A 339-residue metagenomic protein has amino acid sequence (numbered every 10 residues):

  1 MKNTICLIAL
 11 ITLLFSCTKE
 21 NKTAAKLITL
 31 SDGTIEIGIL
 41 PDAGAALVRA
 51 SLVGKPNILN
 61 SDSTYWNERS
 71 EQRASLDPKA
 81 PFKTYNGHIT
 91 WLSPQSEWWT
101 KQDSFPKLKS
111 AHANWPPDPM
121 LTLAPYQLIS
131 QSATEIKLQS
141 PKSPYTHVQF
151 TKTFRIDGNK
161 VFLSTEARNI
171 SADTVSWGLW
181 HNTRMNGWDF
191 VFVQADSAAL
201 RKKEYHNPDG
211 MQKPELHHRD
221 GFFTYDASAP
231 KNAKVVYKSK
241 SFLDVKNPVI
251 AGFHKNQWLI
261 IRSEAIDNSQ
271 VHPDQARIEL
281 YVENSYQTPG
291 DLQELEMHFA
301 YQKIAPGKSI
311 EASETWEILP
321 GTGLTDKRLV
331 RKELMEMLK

Functional and structural regions predicted by a protein language model:
K2-I8: Sec-dependent signal peptide recognition, specifically the positively charged N-region followed immediately by
I11-T12: Repetitive helical segments and hydrophobic/amphipathic motifs
F15-S16: C-terminal motif of bacterial Sec signal peptides marking the signal peptidase cleavage site
K19-F162, I170-K339: Surface-exposed acidic/polar loop and edge beta-strand patches at domain peripheries
T165: Beta-strand-loop-alpha "switch" segments that mediate conformational coupling across diverse proteins
